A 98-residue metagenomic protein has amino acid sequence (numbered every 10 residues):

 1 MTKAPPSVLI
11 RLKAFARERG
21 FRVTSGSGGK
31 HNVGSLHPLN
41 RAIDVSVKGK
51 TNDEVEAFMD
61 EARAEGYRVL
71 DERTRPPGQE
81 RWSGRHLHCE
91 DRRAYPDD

Functional and structural regions predicted by a protein language model:
M1-E18, R22: Active-site acidic/histidine clusters and adjacent loop/turn architecture that either coordinate catalytic ions
T2, E18, K30-D98: Catalytic cores and adjacent binding grooves of peptidoglycan-active enzymes
S7, S25-H31: N-terminal post-signal-peptidase region of extra-cytosolic proteins
V23-S25, D71-E72: A structural preference for short, hydrophobic beta-strand core positions in alpha/beta folds
